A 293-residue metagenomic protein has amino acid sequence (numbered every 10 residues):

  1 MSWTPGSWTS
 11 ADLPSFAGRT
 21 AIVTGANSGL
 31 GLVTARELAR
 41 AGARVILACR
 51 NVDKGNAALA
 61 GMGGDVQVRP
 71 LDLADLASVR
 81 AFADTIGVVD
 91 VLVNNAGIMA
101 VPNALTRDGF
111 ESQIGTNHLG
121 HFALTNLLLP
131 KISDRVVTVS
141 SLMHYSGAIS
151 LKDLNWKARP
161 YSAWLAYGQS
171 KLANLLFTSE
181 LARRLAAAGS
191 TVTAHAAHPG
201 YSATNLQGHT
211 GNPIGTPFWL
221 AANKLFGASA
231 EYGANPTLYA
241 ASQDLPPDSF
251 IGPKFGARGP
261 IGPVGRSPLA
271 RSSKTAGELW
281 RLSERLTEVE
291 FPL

Functional and structural regions predicted by a protein language model:
M1-T210, E288-L293: Rossmann-fold NAD(P)H-dependent dehydrogenase/reductase core
S2-W8, G259-L269: Short, contiguous pre-domain boundary segments
L47, L71, L225, P268-R271: Pocket-edge positions in alpha/beta enzyme catalytic cores
I149-N155, H209-I214, I251-P260: Short, flexible, mixed-charge acidic loops at enzyme active sites
K157, P213-A222: A short C-terminal helix-loop "cap" of Rossmann-like NAD(P)-dependent dehydrogenase/epimerase domains
S170, W219-P263, S273-G277, R281: C-terminal helical subdomain
S267-L293: C-terminal amphipathic/interface module of NAD(P)-dependent oxidoreductases and related NAD-binding regulators
